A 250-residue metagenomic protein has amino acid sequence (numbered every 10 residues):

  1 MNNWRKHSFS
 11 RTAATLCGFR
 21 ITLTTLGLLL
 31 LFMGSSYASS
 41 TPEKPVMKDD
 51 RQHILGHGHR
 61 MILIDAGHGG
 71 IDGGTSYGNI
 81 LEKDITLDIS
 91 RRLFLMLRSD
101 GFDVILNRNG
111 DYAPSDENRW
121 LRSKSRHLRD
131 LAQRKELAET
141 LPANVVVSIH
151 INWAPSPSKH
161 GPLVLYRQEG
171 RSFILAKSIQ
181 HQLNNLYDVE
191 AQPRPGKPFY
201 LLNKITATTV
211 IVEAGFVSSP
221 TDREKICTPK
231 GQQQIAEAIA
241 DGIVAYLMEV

Functional and structural regions predicted by a protein language model:
M1-V250: Catalytic-site microenvironment of enzymes that process N-acetyl-hexosamine-containing cell-wall polysaccharides
